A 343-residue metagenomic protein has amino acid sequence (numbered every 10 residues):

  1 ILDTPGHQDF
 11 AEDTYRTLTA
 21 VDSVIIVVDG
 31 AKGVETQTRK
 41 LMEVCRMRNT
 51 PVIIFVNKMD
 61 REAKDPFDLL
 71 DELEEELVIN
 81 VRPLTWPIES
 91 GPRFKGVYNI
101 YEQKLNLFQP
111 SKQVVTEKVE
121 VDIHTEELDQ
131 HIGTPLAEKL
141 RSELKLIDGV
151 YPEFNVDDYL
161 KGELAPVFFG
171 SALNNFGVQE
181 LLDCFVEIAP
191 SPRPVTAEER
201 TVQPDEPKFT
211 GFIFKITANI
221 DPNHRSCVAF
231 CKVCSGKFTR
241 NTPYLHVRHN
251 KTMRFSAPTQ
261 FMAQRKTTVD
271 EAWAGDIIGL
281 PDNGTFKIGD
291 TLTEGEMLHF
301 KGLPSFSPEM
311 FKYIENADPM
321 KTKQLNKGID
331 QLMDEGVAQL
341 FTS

Functional and structural regions predicted by a protein language model:
I1-S343: Structural and coupling elements of P-loop NTPases
